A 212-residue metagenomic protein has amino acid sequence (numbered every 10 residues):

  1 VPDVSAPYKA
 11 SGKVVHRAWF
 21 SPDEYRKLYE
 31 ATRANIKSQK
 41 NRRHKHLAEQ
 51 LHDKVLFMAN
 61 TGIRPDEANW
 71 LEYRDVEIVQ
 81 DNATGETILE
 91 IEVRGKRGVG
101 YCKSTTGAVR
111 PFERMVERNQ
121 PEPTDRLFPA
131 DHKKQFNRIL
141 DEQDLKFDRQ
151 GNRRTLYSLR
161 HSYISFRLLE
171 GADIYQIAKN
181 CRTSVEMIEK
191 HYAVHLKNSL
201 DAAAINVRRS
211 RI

Functional and structural regions predicted by a protein language model:
P2-P65, N69: Basic, Lys/Arg- and aromatic-enriched nucleic-acid-binding interface segment
V14, A18-S21, V93-D141, T155: C-terminal catalytic core of Y-nucleophile DNA break-rejoin enzymes
W19, G85-I88, E92-V99, T106-V109 (+2 more regions): Catalytic-site neighborhood detector that most strongly recognizes the C-terminal catalytic loop/helix of tyrosine
K27, W70, P111-R114, Q176: Short, solvent-exposed alpha-helical surface patches in well-structured domains
E30-A34, V79-D81, E117-E122, L145-K146 (+2 more regions): C-terminal secondary-structure termini that scaffold catalytic or DNA-interacting sites
A34-A48, T61, V116-L127, K133-K179 (+2 more regions): Short, basic (Lys/Arg/His-rich) helix/loop patches that form interaction surfaces in the mid-to-C-terminal regions
R74-I78: A structural signal for short hydrophobic beta-strand segments in well-ordered beta-sheet cores
